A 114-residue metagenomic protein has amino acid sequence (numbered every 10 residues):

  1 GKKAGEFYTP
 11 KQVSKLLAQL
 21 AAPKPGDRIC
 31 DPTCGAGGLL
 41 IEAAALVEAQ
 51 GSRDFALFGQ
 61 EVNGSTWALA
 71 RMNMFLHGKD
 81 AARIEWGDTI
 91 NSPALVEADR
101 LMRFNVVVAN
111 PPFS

Functional and structural regions predicted by a protein language model:
K3-A109, S114: Conserved S-adenosyl-L-methionine
